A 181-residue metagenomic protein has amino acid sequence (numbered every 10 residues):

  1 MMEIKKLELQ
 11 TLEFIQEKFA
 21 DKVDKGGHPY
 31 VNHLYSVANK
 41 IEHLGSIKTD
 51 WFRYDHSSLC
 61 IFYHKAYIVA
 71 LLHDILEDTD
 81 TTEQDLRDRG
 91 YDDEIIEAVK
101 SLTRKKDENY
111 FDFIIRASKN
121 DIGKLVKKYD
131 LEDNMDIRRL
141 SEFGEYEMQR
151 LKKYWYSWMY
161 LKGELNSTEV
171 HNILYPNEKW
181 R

Functional and structural regions predicted by a protein language model:
M1-R181: Active-site helical microenvironments for divalent-metal-assisted chemistry
